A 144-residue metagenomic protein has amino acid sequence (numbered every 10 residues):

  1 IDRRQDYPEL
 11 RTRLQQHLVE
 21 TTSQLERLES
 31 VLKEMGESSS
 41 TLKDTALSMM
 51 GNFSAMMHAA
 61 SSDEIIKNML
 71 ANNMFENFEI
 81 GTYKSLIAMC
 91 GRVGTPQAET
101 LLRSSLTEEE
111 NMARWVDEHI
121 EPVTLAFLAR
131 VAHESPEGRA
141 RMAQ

Functional and structural regions predicted by a protein language model:
I1-Q144: Amphipathic alpha-helical hairpins
